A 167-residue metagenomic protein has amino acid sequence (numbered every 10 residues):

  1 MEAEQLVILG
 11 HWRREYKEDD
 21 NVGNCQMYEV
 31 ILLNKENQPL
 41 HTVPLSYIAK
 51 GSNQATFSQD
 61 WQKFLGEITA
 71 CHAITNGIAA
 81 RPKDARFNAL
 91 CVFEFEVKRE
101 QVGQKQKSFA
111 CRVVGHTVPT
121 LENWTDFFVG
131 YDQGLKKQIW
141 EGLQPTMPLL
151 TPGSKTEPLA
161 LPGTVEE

Functional and structural regions predicted by a protein language model:
M1-L45, P158-E167: OB-fold ssDNA-binding interfaces and closely related basic DNA-contact patches used across DNA replication/repair
G10, A49-S52, I68-H72, M147 (+2 more regions): Generic low-complexity, intrinsically disordered sequence content enriched in small uncharged/hydrophobic residues
Y16, K83-R86, P148: Short linear sequence motif anchored by a di-proline
N24-P119: Extended serine/threonine-enriched, polar tracts that run as long, contiguous segments within proteins
L121-D126: Eukaryotic low-complexity, acidic/Ser/Thr/Pro-rich regulatory regions of large signaling scaffolds and adaptors
F127-E167: Glycine- and charge-rich intrinsically disordered segments
